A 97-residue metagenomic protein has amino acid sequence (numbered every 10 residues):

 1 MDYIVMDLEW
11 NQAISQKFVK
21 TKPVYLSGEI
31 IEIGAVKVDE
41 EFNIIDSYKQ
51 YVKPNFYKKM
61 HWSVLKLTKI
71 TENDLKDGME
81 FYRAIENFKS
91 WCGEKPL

Functional and structural regions predicted by a protein language model:
D2-L97: Conserved non-catalytic scaffold segment of RNase H-like nuclease domains
